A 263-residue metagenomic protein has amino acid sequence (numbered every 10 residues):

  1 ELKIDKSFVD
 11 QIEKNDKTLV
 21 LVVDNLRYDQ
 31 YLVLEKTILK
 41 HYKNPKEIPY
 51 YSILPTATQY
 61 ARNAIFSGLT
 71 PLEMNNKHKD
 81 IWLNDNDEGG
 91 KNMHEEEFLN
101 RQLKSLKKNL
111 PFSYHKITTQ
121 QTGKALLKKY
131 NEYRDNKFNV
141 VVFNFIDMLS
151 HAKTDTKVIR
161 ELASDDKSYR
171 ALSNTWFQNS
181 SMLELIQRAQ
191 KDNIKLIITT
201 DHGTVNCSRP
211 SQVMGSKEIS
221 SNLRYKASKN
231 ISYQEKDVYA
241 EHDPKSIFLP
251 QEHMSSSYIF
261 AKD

Functional and structural regions predicted by a protein language model:
E1-D263: Feature captures the catalytic ectodomains and active-site-proximal regions of enzymes that hydrolyze or transfer
